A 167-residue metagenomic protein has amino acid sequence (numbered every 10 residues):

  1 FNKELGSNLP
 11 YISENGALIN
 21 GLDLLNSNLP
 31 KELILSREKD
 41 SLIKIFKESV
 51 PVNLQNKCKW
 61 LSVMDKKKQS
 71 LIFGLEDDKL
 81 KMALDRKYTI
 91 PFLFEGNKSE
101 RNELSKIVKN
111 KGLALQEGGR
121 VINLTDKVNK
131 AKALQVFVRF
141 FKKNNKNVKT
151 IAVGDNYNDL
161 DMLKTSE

Functional and structural regions predicted by a protein language model:
F1-S62: Active-site phosphate-binding/coordination module
N2-E4, N158-L163: Catalytic cores of alpha/beta
N15, V153-D155: Glycine-rich beta-strand-to-loop/alpha-helix junction loops that act as flexible
V52-I151, N158, T165: Conserved acidic, metal-coordinating active-site core of Asp-based, Mg2+-dependent phosphoryl-transfer enzymes
